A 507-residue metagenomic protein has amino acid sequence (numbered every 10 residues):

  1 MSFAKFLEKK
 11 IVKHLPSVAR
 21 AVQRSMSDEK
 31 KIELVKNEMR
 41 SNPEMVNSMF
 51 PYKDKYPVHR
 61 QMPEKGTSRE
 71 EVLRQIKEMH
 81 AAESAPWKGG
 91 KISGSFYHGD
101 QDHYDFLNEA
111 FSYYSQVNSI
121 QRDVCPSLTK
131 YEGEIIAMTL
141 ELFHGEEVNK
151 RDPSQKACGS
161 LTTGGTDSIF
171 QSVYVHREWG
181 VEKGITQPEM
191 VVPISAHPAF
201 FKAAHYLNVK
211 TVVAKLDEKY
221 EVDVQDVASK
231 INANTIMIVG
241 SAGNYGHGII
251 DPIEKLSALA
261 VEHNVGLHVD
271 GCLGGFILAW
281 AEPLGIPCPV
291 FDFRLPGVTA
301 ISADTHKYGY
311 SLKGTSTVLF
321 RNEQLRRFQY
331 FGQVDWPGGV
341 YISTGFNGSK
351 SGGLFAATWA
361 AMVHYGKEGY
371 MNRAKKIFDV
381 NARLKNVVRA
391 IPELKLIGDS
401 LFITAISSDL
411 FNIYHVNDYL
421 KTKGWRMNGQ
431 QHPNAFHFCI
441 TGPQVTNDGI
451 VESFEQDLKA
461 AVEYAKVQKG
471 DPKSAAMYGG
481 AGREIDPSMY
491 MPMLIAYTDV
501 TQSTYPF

Functional and structural regions predicted by a protein language model:
M1-T129, G133-A137, E141, E146-N149 (+5 more regions): Non-catalytic terminal extensions of PLP-dependent enzymes
P43-V46, D102, K130, R151 (+2 more regions): Conserved PLP-enzyme active-site core in the AAT-like
P57-V58, S115-D123, N149-S160, T186-Q187 (+6 more regions): Glycine- and acidic
M62-G66, Y97, C125, T162 (+13 more regions): Hydrophobic alpha-helical scaffolding
S112, G133-H144, V173-R177, H205 (+2 more regions): Amphipathic, well-packed alpha-helical segments that form the structural scaffold of globular domains
E132-T139, H197-F200, D223-I231, N347-L354 (+1 more regions): Structured alpha-helical segments in the cores of large, soluble enzyme domains
E254-A258, E262, R383, H415 (+1 more regions): Alpha-helical scaffolding segments of alpha/beta enzyme cores, especially the outer helices of TIM-barrel or partial
W280-L401, I406-F411, E484-S488, P492 (+1 more regions): Active-site C-terminal subdomain of aminotransferase-like
